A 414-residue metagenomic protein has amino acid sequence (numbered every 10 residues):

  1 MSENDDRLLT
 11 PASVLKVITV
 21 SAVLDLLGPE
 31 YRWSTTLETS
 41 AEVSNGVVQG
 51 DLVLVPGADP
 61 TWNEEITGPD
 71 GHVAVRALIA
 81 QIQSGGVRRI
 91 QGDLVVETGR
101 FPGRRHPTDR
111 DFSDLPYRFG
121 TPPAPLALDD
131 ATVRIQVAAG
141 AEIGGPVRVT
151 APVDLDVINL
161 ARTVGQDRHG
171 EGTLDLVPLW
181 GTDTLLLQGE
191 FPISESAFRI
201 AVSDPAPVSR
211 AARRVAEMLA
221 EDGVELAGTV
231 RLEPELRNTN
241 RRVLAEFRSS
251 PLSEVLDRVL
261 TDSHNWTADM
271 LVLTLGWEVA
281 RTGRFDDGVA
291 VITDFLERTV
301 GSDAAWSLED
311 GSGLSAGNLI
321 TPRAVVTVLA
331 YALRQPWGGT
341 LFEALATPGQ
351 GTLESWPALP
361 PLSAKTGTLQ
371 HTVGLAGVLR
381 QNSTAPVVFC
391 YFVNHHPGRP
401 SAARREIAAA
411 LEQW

Functional and structural regions predicted by a protein language model:
M1-S2, V73, V272-W414: Small-residue-rich helix-loop
S2-A22: Short active-site loop at a secondary-structure junction that contains or immediately precedes the catalytic residue(s)
L9-T10, D25-D303, W414: Conserved serine DD-peptidase/penicillin-binding transpeptidase domain and beta-lactam-recognizing active-site
V14, G172, F191, S315 (+1 more regions): Gly/Ser/Thr-rich beta-alpha loop segments that engage phosphate groups in nucleotides
V14, P251-L252, T321: Short, structural beta-strand-to-alpha-helix junction motif
K16-V23, L94, L126, V215 (+4 more regions): Residue-level preference for non-acidic, small/hydrophobic
